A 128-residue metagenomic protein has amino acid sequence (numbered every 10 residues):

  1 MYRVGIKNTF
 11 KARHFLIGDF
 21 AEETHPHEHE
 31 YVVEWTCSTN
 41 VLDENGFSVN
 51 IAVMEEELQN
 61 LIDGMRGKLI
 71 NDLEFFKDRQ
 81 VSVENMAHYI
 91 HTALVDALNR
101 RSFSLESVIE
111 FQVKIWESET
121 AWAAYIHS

Functional and structural regions predicted by a protein language model:
M1-S128: Charge-rich, low-complexity N-terminal segments
